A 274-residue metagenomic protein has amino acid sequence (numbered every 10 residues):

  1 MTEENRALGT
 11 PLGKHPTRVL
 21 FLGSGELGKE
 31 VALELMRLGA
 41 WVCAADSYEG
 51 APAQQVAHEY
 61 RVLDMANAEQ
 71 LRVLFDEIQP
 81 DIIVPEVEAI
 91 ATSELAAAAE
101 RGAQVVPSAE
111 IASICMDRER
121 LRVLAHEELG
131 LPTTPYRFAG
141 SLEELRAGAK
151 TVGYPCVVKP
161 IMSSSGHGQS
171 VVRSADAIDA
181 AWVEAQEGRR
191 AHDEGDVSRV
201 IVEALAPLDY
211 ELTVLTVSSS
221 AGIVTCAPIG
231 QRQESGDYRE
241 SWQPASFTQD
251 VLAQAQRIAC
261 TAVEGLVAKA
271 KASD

Functional and structural regions predicted by a protein language model:
M1-V123, E143: ATP-binding N-terminal substructure of ATP-dependent carboxylate-amine bond-forming enzymes
L27, E88-I90, I161-S164, V217: Short glycine-rich anion-binding loops that position phosphate/pyrophosphate groups of nucleotides and phosphorylated
C43, V84, V105-V106, V157 (+2 more regions): Structural detector of well-ordered beta-strand residues that form the stable sheet scaffold of enzyme domains
S93, G166-H167, E211: Glycine/Thr-rich phosphate-binding loops of Rossmann-like dinucleotide-binding domains
S108-Q169, A175: A conserved helix-loop-beta module that forms one wall/lid of the active-site cleft in ATP-utilizing catalytic domains
V172-D274: Internal nucleotide-binding/catalytic subdomain
